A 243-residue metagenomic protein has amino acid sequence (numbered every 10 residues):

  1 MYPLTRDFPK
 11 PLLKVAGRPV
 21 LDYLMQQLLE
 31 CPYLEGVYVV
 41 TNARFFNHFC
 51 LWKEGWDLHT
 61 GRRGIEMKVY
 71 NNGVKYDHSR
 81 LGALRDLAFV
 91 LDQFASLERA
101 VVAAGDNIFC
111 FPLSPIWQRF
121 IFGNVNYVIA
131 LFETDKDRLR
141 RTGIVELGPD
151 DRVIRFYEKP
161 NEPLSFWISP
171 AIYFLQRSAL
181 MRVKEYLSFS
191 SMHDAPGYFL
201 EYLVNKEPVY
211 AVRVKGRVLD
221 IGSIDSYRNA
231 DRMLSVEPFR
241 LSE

Functional and structural regions predicted by a protein language model:
M1-D7, L12, Q27, E66 (+1 more regions): N-terminal nucleotide-binding beta1-loop-alpha1 segment
D7-L12, V74-Y76, L187-F189: Short glycine-enriched, charge-decorated loop/helix-capping segments at active-site entrances that position
K14, R18-V102, L113-P115: Conserved N-terminal catalytic core of the sugar/cofactor nucleotidyltransferase
N72-S79, D137, E162, V218-D220: A short acidic, often aromatic-flanked loop/helix-cap motif at beta-alpha or helix-coil junctions that lines enzyme
G105-I108: The conserved acidic donor/metal-binding loop of glycosyltransferases
F111-R140: Conserved donor-nucleotide/metal-binding helix-loop-beta segment in metal-dependent transferases, i.e., the alpha-helix
W117-I121, R152-D220, I224-S242: Catalytic-core segments of class I nucleotidyltransferases/pyrophosphorylases that form NMP-activated intermediates
E146-R152: Short acidic-glycine loop/turn motifs at beta-strand connectors
